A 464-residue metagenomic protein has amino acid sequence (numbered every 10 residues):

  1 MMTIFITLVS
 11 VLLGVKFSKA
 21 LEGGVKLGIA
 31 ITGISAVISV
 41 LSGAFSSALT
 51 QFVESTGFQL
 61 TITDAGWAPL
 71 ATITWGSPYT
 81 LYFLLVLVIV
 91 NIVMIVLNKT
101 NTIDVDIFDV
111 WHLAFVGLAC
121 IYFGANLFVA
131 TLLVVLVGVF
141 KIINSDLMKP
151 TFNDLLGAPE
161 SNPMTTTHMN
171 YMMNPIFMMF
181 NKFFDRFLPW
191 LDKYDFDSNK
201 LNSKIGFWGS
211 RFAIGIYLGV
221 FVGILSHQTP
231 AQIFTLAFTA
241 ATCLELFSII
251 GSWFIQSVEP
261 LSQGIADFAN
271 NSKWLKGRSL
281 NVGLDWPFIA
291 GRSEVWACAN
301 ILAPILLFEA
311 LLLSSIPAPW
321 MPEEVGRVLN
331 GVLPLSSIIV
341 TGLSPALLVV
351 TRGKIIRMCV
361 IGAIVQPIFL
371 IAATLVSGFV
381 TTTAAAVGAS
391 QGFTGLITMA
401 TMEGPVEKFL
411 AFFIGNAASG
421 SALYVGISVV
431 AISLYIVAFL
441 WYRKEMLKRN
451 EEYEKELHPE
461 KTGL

Functional and structural regions predicted by a protein language model:
M1-I38, P78-D285, I289, S293 (+6 more regions): Signature of multi-pass transmembrane helix bundles
A30, I34-T80: Membrane helical hairpin/interfacial module
G43, W67-A68, E245, I249 (+2 more regions): A short glycine-/small-residue-rich loop at the edge of a beta-strand within enzyme catalytic domains
S47-Q51, F379-A385: Membrane-helix interface motif
L49, L147-K149, T374-S377: Short alpha-helix boundary/capping motifs
V53-E54, T239, M321-E324: Membrane-interface interhelical loops and short amphipathic "cap" helices that link adjacent transmembrane segments
F288-G362: C-terminal structural cap/anchor segments
T341-G342, L370, T374: Catalytic or ion-translocation cores adjacent to nucleophile or general acid/base/metal-coordination motifs in diverse
